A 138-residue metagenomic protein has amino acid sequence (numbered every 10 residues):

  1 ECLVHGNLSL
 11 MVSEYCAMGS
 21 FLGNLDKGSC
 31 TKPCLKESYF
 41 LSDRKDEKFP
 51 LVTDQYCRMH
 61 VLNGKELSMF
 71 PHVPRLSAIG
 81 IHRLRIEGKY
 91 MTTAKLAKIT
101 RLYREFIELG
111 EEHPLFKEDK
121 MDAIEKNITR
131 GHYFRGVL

Functional and structural regions predicted by a protein language model:
E1-L138: Active-site pocket-lining/capping segments in soluble small-molecule metabolic enzymes
